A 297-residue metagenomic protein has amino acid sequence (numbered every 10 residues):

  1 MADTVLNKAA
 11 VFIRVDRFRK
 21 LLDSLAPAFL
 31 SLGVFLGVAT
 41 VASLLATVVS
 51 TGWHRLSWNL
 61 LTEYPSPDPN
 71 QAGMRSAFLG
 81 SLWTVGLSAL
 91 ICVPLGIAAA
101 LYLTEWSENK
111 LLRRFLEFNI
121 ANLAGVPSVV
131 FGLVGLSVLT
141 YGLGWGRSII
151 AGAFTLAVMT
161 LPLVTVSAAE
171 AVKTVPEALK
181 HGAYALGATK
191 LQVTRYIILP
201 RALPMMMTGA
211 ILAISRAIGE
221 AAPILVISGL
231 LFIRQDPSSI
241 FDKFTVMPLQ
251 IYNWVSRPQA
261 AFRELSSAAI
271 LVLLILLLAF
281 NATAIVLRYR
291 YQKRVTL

Functional and structural regions predicted by a protein language model:
N7, L103, A169, K173 (+3 more regions): C-terminal transmembrane helix and the adjacent membrane-cytosol boundary/short C-terminal tail of inner/organellar
A9-L32, A46-S88, N109, Q250-E264: Periplasmic/extracellular loop-to-transmembrane helix junction in inner-membrane transport proteins
L36, A72-Y102, A210: Transmembrane alpha-helix signature in integral membrane proteins
P65-D68, A72, I224-L274: Interhelical loop and adjacent transmembrane-helix boundary motif in polytopic membrane transport permeases
S88-I120, L133, Y141, I285-K293: Transmembrane-helix boundary motif in ABC transporter permease subunits
A89, S167-A168, K190-S228: Transmembrane alpha-helices
L95, E108-L112, E117, K180-T208: Amphipathic cytosolic juxtamembrane alpha-helices at the membrane-cytosol interface of multi-pass membrane transporters
A121-V158: Generic hydrophobic transmembrane alpha-helix motif, especially the helices
